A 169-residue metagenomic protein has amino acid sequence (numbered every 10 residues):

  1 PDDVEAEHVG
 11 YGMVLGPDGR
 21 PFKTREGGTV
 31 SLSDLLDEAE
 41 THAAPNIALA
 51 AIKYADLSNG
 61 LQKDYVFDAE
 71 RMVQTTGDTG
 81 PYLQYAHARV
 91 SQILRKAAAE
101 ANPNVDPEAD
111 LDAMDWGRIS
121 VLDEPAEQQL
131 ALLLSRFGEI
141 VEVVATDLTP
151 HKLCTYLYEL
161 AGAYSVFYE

Functional and structural regions predicted by a protein language model:
P1-E169: Non-catalytic interaction-recognition regions
